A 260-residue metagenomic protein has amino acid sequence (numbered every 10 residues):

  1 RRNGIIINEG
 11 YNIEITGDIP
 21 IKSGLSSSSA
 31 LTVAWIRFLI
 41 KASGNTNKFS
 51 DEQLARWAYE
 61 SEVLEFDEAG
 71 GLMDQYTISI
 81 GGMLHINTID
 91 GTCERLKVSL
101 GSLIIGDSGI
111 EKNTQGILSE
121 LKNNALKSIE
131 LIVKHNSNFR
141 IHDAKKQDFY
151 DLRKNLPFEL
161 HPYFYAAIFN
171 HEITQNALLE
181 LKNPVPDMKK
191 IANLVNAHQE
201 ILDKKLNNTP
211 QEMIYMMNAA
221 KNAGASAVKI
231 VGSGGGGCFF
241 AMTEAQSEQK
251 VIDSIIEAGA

Functional and structural regions predicted by a protein language model:
R1-V98, K221-N222, S247-D253: Gly/Ser-rich oxyanion-binding loop with an adjacent helix/lid that shapes the negatively charged ligand pocket
L25, V228-V231: Short glycine/threonine-rich catalytic loop with a Thr-x-Gly-x-Asp
A30, C238-T243: FabD-like malonyl-/acyl-CoA
H85-A227, A241-A260: C-terminal nucleotide
G234-G236: Glycine-rich nucleotide-binding loop
